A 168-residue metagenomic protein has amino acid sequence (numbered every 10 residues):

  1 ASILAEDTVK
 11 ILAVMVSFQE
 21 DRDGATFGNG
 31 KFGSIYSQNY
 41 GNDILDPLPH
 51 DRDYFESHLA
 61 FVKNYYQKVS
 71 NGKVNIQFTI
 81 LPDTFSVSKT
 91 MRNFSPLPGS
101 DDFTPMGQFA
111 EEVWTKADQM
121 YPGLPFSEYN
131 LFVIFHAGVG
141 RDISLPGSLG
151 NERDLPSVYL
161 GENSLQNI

Functional and structural regions predicted by a protein language model:
A1-I168: Propeptide-to-catalytic entry region of secreted or membrane-anchored zinc metalloproteases
